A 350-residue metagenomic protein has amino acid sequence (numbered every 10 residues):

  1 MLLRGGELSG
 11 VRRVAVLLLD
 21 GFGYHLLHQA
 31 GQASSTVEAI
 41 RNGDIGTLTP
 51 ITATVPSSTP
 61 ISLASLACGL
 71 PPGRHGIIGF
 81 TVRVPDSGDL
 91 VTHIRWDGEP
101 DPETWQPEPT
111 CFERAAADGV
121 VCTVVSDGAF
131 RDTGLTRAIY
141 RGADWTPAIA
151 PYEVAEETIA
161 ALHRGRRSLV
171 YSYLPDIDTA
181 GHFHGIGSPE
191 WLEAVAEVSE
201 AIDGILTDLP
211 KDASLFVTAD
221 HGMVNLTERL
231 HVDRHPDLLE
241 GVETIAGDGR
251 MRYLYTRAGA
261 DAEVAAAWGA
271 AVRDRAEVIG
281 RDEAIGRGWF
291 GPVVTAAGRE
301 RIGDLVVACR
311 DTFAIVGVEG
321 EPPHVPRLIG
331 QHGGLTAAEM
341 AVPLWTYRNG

Functional and structural regions predicted by a protein language model:
M1-G350: Feature captures the catalytic ectodomains and active-site-proximal regions of enzymes that hydrolyze or transfer
